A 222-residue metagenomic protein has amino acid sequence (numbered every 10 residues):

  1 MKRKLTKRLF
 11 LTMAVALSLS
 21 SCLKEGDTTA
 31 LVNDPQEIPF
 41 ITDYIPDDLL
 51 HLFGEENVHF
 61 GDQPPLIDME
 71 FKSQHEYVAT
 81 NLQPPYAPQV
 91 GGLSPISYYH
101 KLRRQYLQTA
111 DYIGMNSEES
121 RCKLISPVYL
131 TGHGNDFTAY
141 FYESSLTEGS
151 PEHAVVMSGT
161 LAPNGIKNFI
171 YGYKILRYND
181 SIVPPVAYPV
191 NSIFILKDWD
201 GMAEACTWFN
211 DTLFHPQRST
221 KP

Functional and structural regions predicted by a protein language model:
M1-C22: Sec-dependent bacterial lipoprotein signal peptides
C22-A87, E204-P222: Amphipathic/hydrophobic helical signal segments and adjacent flexible N-terminal regions that mediate secretion
M69, Y98-H100, M157: Residue-level detector of short, conserved catalytic/binding motifs and their immediate flanks
K72-N81, T138-L146, A154, Y171-Y178: Generic short beta-strand segments
S73, Y77-I125: N-terminal glycine/threonine-rich, aromatic-flanked beta-hairpin/loop signature
V78-A87, S145-G149, Y178-V190: Flexible, membrane-facing loop/turn or short amphipathic-helix motifs that contact lipid bilayers or gate lipid-binding
R103-N168: Contiguous, well-ordered beta-strand patches that form the walls/edges of small beta-barrel/beta-sandwich domains
A154-P222: Glycine-rich, aromatic-bearing surface loops/beta-hairpins
